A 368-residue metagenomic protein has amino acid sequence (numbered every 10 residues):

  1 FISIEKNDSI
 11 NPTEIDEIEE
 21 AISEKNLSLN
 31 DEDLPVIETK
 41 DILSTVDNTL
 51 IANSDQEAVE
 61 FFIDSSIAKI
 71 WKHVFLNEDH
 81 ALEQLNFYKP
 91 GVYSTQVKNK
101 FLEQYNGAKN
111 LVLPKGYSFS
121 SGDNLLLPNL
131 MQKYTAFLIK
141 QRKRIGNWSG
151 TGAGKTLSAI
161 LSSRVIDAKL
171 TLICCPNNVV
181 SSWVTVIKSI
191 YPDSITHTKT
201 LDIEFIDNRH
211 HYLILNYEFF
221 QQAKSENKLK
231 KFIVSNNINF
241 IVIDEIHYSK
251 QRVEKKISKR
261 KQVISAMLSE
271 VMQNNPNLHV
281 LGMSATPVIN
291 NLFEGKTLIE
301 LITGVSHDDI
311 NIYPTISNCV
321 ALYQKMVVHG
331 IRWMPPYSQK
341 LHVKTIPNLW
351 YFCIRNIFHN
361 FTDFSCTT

Functional and structural regions predicted by a protein language model:
I2-R144, I187, H211-Y212, N216-F219 (+1 more regions): Charged, low-complexity
L27, D41, I214-F220, K228-S235 (+4 more regions): Inter-lobe coupling linker of SF2 helicases/translocases
F137, L161, V165: Active-site signature of alpha/beta-hydrolase-fold catalytic machinery across serine- and Asp/Cys-nucleophile hydrolases
R142-S162: Walker A/P-loop
T156-S158, A168-I190, I289-E294: Conserved Walker A/P-loop ATP-binding site and its immediately adjacent core in helicase/helicase-like ATPase domains
V179-D202, I302-V305: Conserved helix-turn-beta segment of the N-terminal RecA-like "Helicase ATP-binding" lobe in SF1/SF2 helicases
I195-Q221: Inter-Walker segment of RecA-like/P-loop motor cores
D244-E245: Walker B catalytic acidic pair
